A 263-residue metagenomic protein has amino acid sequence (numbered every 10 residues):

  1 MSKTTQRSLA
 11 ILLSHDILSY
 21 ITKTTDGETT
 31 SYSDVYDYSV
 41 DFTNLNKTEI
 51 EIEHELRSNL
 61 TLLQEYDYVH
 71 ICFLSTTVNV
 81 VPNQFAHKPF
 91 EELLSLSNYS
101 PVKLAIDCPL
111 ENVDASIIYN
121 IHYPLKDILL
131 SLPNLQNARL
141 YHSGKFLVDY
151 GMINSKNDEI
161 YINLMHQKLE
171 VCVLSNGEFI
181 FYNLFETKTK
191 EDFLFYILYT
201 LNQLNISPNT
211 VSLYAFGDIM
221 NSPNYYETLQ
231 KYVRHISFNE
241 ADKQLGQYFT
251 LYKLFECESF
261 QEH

Functional and structural regions predicted by a protein language model:
M1-H263: Hydrophobic/aromatic-enriched cytosolic interaction surfaces used to assemble or bind macromolecules
